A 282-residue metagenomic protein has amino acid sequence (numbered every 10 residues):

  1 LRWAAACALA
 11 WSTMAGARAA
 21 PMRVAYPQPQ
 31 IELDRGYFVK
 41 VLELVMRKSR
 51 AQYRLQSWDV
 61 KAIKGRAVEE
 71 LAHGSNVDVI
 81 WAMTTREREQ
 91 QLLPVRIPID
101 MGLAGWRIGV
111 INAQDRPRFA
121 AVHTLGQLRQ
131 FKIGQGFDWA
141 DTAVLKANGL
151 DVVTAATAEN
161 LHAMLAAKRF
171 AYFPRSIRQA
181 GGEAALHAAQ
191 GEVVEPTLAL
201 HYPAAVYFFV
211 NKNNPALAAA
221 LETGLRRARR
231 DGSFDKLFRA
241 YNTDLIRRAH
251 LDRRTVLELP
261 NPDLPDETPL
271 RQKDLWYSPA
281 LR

Functional and structural regions predicted by a protein language model:
A19-Q91, L221: Extracytoplasmic small-molecule ligand-binding "clamshell" domains of the periplasmic binding protein/Venus flytrap
Q30-V45, I111-G149, L161, R178: Bilobed "Venus flytrap"/periplasmic-binding protein-like clamshell domains and structurally analogous long
R35, G102-I108, A185-E222, D244-D266 (+1 more regions): Periplasmic-binding protein-like
E43-S49, A113-R116, P203-I246, L270-R271: Extended ligand-binding regions for polar small-molecule ligands
V60-L128: Acidic, polar ligand-binding/catalytic clefts
K61-V77, A147, E159-R178: Short helices/loops that flank or line small-molecule/ion binding pockets
E70-A72, V79-Q91, Y172-E195, A199: A ligand-binding cleft/hinge motif common to bilobed small-molecule-binding domains
G136-A147, L225-R282: Ligand-binding clefts/hinges and TM-proximal coupling segments of bilobed small-molecule sensing domains
